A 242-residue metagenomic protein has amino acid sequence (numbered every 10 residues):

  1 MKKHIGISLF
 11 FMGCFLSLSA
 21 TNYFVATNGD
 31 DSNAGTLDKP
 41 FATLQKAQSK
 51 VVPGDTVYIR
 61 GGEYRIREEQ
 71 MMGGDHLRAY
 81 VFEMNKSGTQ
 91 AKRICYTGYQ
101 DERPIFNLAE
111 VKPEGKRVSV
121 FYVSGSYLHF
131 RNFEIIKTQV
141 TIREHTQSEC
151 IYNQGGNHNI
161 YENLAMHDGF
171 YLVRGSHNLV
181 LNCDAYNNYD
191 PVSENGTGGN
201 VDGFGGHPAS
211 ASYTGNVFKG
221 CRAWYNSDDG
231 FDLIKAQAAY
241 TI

Functional and structural regions predicted by a protein language model:
M1-T21: Bacterial Sec-dependent N-terminal signal peptides
T21-N22, P53-T56, K92-R93, D101: Loop/turn elements at helix/coil->beta-strand transitions in domains of secreted/extracellular proteins
T21-Y23, K39, P104: Structural signal for short hydrophobic segments within the conserved structured cores of catalytic domains across
Y23-F24, Y58, D232: Structural recognition of the beta-strand scaffold that forms the well-ordered cores of secreted hydrolase catalytic
T27-I66, V81-F82: Acidic Gly/Asp/Thr-rich repetitive segments characteristic of extracellular carbohydrate-active and adhesion proteins
R60-G61, R93, T97-R103, S126-K137 (+4 more regions): Right-handed parallel beta-helix
G61, R65-G74, V81-H145: Right-handed parallel beta-helix/beta-spiral solenoid domain characteristic of secreted/periplasmic
M72-M84, V111-F121, R143-N153, H167-L172 (+2 more regions): Extracellular beta-strand/beta-solenoid scaffold signature
